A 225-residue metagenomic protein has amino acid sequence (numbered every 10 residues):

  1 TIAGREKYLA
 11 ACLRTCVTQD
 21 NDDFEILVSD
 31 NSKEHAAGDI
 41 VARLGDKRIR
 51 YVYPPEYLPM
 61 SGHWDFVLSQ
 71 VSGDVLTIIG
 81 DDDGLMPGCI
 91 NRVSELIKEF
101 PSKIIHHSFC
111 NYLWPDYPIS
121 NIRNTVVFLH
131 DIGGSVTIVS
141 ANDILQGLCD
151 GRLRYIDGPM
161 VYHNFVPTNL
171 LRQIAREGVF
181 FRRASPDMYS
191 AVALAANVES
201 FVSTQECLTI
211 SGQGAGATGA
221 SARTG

Functional and structural regions predicted by a protein language model:
T1-T224: Nucleotide-sugar donor-binding/catalytic module of glycosyltransferases that assemble extracellular/cell-envelope
